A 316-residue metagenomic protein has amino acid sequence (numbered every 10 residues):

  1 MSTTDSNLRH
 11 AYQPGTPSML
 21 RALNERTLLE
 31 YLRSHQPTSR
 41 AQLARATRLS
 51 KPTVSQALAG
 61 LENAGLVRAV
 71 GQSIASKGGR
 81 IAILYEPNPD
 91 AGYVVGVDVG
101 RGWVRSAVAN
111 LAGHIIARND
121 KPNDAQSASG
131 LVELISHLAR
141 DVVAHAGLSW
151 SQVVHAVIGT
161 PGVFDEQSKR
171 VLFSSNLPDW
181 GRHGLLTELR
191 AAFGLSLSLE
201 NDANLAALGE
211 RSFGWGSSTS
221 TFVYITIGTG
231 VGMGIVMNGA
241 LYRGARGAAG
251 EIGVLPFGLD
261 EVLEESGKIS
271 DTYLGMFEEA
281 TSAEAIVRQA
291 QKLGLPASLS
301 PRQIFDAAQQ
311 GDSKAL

Functional and structural regions predicted by a protein language model:
M1-A46: Extreme N-terminal segment that seeds HTH/winged-HTH DNA-binding domains in transcriptional regulators
T3-G15, R33, V99-S129, V171 (+1 more regions): Short glycine-rich, Thr/Ser-proximal phosphate-binding strand/loop in the N-terminal lobe of ATP-dependent enzymes
L32, L43, V54-V67: Basic amphipathic alpha-helical segments that dock to polyanions
E62-G78: Beta-hairpin "wing" of winged helix-turn-helix
I81-A117, Y224-Y242: Gly/Thr-rich phosphate-binding beta-strand-loop-beta motif of the actin/hexokinase/Hsp70
I115-T221, F257, E265: Glycine-rich phosphate-binding loop and adjoining helix at the ATP-binding site of ATP-dependent phosphoryl-transfer
G130-L148, Y273-L316: Adenine-nucleotide phosphate-binding core of ATP-dependent small-molecule kinases
F213-A280: Glycine-rich phosphate-binding loop of actin/hexokinase-like ATP-binding domains
